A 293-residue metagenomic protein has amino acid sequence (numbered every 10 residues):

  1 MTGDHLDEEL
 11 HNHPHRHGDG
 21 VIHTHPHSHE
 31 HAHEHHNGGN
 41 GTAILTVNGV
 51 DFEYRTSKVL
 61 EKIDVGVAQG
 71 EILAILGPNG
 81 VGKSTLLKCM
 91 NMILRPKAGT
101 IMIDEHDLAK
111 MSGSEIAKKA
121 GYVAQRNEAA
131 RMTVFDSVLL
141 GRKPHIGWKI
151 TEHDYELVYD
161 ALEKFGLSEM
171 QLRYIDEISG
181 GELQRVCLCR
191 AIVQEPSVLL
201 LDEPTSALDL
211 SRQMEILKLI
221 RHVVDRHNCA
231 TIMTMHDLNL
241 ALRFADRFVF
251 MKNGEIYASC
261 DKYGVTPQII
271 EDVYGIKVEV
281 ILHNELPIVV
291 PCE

Functional and structural regions predicted by a protein language model:
H11-H13, H23-H31, P267, V273-E293: ABC ATPase nucleotide-binding domains
L76-P78: The feature captures the beta-strand-to-loop junction immediately N-terminal to the Walker
N91: Helix-to-loop junction immediately C-terminal to a conserved catalytic motif
G99-D107, I116: Conserved ABC transporter NBD signature motif
E152-M170: Conserved ABC ATPase "signature" region
Y174-I178, E182: Conserved ABC ATPase signature
L199-E203: Catalytic Walker B motif of ABC-type/P-loop ATPase nucleotide-binding domains
